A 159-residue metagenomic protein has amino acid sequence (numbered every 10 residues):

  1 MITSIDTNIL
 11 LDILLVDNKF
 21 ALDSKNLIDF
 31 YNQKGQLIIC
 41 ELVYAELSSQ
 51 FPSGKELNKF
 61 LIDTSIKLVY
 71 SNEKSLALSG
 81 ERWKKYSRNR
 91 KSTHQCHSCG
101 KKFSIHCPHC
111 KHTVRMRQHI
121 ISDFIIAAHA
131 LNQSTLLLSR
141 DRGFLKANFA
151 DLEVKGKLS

Functional and structural regions predicted by a protein language model:
M1-I39, E46-I66: Short, well-structured N-terminal submotif of metal-dependent ribonuclease cores
I2, H109, T113-M116, A127-S159: Acidic, PIN/NYN-like endoribonuclease modules and their adjacent C-terminal/linker elements
T7, E41, I120-F124: Conserved glycosyltransferase catalytic-site signature
L10, Y44-L47, L76, F144-L145: A generic structural signal for short hydrophobic patches within well-formed alpha-helices
Y44, G54-L57, L76-A77, D123: A general structural signal for well-ordered alpha-helical segments in protein cores
E46, C96-C107, H119-L136: Acidic, metal-associated active-site segment
G54-N58, S87, V154-L158: Short, hinge-like loop/turn segments at secondary-structure boundaries
I66-R115: Acidic catalytic patch
